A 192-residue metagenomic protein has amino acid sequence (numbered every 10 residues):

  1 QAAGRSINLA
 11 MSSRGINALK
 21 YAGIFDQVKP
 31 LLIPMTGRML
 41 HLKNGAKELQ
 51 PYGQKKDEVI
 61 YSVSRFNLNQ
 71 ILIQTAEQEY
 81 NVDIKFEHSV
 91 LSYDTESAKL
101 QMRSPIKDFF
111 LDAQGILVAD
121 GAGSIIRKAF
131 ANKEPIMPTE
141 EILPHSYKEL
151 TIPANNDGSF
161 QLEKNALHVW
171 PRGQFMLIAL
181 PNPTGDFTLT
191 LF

Functional and structural regions predicted by a protein language model:
Q1: N-terminal Rossmann-like FAD-binding beta1-loop-alpha1 element of flavoenzymes
G4-T75: Active-site-adjacent segment of FAD-dependent monooxygenases/related oxidoreductases
Q74, H88-S92, S97-F192: Conserved FAD-binding catalytic core of PHBH/FMO-like flavoproteins
D83-K85: General small-molecule cofactor/ligand-binding pocket signal
